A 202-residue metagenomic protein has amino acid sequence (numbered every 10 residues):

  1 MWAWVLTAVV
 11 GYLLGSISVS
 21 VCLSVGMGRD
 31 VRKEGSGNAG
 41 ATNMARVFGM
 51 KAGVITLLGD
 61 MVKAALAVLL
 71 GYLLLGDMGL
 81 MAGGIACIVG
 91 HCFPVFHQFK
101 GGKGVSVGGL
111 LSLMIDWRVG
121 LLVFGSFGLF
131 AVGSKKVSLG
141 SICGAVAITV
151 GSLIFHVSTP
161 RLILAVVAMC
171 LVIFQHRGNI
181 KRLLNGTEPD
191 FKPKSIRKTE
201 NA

Functional and structural regions predicted by a protein language model:
W2-M27: N-terminal signal-anchor transmembrane alpha helix
A3, T7, A52-V95, W117-R118 (+2 more regions): Nucleotide and nucleotide-moiety/phosphate-recognizing core
G11-S16, Y72, C87-H91, F127-A131 (+2 more regions): Alpha-helical transmembrane segments of multi-pass membrane proteins
S20-V25, G90-K100, F127-S134, R177-K181: C-terminal ends of transmembrane helices
V21-A52, K181-A202: Cytosolic, membrane-interface loops and tails of multi-pass inner-membrane proteins
D30-A41, F96-G109, K136-G144: Short, non-helical or kinked segments that cap or interrupt transmembrane helices
A45-M50, G71-L75, G90, V105-S134 (+1 more regions): Interfacial segments of multi-pass membrane proteins
V137-G144, H156-A168: Loop-to-transmembrane alpha-helix initiation sites
